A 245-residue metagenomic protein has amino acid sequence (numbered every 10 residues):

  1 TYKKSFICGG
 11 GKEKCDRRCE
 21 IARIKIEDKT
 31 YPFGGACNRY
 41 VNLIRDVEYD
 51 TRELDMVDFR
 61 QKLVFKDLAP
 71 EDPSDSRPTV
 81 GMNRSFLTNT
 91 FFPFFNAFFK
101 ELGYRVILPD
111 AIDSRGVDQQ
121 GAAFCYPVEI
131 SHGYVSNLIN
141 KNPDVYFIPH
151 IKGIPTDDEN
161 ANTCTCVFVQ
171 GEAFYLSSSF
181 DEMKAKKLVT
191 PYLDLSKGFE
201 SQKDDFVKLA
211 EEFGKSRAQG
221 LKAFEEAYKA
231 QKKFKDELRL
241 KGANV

Functional and structural regions predicted by a protein language model:
T1-V245: An N-terminal assembly and electron-transfer interface module characteristic of large anaerobic redox and radical
